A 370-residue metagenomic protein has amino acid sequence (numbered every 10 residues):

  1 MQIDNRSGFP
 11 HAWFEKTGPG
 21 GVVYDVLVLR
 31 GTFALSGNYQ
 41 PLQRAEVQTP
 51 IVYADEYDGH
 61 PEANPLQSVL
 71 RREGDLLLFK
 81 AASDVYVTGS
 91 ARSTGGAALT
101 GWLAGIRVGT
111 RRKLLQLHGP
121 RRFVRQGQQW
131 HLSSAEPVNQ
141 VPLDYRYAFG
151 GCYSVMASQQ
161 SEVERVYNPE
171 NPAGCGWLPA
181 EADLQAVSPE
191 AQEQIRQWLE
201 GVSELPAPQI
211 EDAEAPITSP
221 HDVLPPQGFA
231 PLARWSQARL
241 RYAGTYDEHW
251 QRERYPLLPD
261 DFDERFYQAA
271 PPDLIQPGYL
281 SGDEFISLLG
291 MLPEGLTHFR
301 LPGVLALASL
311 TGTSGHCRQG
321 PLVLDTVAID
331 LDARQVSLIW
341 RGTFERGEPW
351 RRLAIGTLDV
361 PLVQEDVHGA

Functional and structural regions predicted by a protein language model:
Q2-A370: Extended intrinsically disordered or low-complexity segments
